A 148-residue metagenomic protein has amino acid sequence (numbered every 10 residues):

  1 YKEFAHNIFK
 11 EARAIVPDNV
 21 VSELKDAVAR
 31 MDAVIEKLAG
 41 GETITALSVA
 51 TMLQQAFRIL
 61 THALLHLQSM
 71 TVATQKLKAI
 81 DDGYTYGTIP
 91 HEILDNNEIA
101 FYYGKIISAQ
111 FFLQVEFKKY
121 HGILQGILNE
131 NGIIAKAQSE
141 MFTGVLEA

Functional and structural regions predicted by a protein language model:
Y1-I8, A12: A conserved active-site cap/scaffold subdomain adjacent to cofactor or substrate pockets
E11-A148: C-terminal amphipathic alpha-helical interaction region
